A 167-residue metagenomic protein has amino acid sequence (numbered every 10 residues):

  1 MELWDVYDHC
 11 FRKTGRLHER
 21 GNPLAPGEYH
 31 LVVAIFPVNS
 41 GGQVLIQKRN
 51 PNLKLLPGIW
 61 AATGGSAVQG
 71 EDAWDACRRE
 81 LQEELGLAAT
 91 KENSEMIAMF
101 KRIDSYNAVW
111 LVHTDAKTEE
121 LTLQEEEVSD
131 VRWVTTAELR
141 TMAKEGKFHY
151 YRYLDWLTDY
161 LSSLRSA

Functional and structural regions predicted by a protein language model:
M1, H30-V32, E95, S105 (+1 more regions): Short beta-strand-initiation
M1-A34, S40: Acidic, metal-coordinating catalytic segment for phosphate/diphosphate chemistry, firing primarily on the Nudix
W4, E28, Q43-V44, I59 (+1 more regions): A residue-level structural signature of the nucleotidyltransferase/glycosyltransferase Rossmann-like core
V6, P37, I46, L111-V112 (+1 more regions): Conserved hydrophobic "DFG−1" position in protein kinase catalytic cores
K13, G21, P57-G58, Q69 (+1 more regions): Nudix hydrolase/Nudix homology domain
V32-G64: A glycine-rich, hydrophobic loop/mini-helix early in the fold
L45-I46, A62-E95: The catalytic Nudix box helix
